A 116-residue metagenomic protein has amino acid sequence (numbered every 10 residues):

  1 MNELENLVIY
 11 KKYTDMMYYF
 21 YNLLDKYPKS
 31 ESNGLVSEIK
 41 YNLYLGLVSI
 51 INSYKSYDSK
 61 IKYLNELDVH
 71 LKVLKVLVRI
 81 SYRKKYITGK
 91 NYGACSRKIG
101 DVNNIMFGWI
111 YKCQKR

Functional and structural regions predicted by a protein language model:
M1-R116: Amphipathic alpha-helical assembly/interaction segments
